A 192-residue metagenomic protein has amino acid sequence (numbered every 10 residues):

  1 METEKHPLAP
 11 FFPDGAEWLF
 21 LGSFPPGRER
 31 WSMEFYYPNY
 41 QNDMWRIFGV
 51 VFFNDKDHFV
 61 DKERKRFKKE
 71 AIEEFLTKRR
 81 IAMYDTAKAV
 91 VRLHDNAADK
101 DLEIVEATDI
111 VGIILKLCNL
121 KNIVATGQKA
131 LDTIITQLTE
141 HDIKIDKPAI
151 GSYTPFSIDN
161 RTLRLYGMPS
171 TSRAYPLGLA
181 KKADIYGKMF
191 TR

Functional and structural regions predicted by a protein language model:
M1-G15, P26-E29, P38-Y40, H94-V111 (+1 more regions): C-terminal capping/extension of enzyme domains
F11, E73-L76, L115-K116: Short, conserved, surface-exposed binding loops centered on an aromatic residue
D14-A16, T77-R79, N119, R161: Residue-level preference for short coil/turn positions at secondary-structure junctions
S23-F24, A125-A130, S170: Short, well-ordered beta-to-alpha junction loops that form the rim of enzyme active sites and present histidine/acidic
F24-P26, K88-A89: Short connector loops/turns at beta-strand edges and beta->alpha or beta->beta junctions
M33-L102: Short, surface-exposed acidic-centric catalytic microdomains
K78-Q137: Internal catalytic-core helix/loop-beta-alpha segment that presents or stabilizes conserved functional determinants
